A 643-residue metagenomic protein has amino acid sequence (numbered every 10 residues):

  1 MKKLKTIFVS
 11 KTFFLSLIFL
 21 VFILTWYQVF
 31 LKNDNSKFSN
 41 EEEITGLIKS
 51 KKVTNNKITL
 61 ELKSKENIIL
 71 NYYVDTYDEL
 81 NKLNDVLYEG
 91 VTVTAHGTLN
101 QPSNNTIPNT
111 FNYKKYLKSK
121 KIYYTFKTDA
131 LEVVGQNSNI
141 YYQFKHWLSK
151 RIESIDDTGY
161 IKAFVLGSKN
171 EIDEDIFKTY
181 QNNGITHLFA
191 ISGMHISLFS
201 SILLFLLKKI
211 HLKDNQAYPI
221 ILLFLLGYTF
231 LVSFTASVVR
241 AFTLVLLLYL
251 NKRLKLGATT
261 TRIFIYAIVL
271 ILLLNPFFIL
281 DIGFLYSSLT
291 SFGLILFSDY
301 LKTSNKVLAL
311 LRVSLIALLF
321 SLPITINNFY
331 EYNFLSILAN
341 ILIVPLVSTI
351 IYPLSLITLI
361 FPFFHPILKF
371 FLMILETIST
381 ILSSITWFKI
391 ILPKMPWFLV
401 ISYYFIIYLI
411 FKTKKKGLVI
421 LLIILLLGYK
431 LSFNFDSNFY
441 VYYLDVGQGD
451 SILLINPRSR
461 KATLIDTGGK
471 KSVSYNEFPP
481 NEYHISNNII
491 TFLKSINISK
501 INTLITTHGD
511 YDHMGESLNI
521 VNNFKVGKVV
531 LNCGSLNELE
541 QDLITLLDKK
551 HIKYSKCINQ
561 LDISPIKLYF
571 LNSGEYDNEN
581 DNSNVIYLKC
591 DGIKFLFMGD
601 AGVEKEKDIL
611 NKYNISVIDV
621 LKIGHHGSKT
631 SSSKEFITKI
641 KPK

Functional and structural regions predicted by a protein language model:
M1-F14, Q28-F38, K49-S50, T54-N56 (+1 more regions): C-terminal regulatory/interaction regions
K3-I7, I18-H187, Y475-N476, N487-K494 (+7 more regions): Membrane-interface helix/helix-cap signal primarily in integral membrane proteins
L4-I7, F14-F22, F126, D175-I337 (+4 more regions): Hydrophobic alpha-helical transmembrane segments in multi-pass membrane proteins
F277-L280, S383-K394, F398, S402-K500 (+2 more regions): Core dinuclear metal-dependent hydrolase active-site scaffold
G293-I391, K641-K643: Alpha-helical transmembrane segments of multi-pass integral membrane proteins
S499-D512, L621-H625: Metallo-beta-lactamase
Y511-D548, P642: Active-site HxH/HxHxD metal-binding segment of metal-dependent hydrolases
K528, D608-K643: Cap/insert and terminal regions of metallo-dependent hydrolase folds
